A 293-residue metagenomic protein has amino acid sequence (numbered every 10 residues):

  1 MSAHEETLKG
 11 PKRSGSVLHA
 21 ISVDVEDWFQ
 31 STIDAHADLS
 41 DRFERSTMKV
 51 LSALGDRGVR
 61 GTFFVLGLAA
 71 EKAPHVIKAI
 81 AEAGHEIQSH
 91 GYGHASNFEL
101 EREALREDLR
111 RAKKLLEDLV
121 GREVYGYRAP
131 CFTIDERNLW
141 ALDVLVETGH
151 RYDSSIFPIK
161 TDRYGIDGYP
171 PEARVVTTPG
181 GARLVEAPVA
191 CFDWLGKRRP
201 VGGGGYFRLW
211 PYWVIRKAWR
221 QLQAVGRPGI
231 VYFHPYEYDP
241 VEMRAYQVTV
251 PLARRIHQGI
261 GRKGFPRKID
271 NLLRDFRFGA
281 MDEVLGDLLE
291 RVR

Functional and structural regions predicted by a protein language model:
H4, G55-R57, L209-R293: C-terminal domain-boundary segment and adjacent tail
L8, R122-E123, A129-Y232: Active-site-adjacent pocket scaffolds in enzyme catalytic domains
L8-E86: Active-site beta->alpha N-cap acidic-glycine motif
D24, L54, F63, H90 (+6 more regions): Conserved, mostly hydrophobic/aromatic
D27, G93, E237: Short, glycine/acidic-enriched loop or turn micro-motifs at the edges of active sites
D34-D41, R60, F64-L66, G93-L105 (+3 more regions): The substrate-binding groove and active-site-proximal loops of carbohydrate-active enzymes, especially glycoside
T47-L51, P74-K78, R106-K113, L142 (+2 more regions): Generic structural signal for well-ordered alpha-helices, preferentially at hydrophobic/aromatic core positions
R57-N138, H150, S155-D162, A182-R183 (+1 more regions): Metal-dependent polysaccharide deacetylase catalytic core of the NodB/CE4 family, i.e., the active-site-bearing domain
